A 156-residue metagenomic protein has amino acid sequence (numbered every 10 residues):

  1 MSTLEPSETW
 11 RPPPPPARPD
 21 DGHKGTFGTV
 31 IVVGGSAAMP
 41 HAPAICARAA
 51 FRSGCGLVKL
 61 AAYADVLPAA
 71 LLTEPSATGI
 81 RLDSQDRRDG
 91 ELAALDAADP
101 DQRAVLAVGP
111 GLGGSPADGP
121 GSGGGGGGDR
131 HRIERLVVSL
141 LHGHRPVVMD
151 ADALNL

Functional and structural regions predicted by a protein language model:
M1-E8, A61-L156: Glycine-rich phosphate/dinucleotide-binding loop and adjoining beta-alpha-beta core of small-molecule
M1-V33, A37, R132: YjeF_N-associated NAD(P)HX repair module
W10, P14-A17, G34, G54 (+2 more regions): Generic preference for well-ordered secondary structure
G22-R87: Substrate-binding N-lobe of the ribokinase-like
